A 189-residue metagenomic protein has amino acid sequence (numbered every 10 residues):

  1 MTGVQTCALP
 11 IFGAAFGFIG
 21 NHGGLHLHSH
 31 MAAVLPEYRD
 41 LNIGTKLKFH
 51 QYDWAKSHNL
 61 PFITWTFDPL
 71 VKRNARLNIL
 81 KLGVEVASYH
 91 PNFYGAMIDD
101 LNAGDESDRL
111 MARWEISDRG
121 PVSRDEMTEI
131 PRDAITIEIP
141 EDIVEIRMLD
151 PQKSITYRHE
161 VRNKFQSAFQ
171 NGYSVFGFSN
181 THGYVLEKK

Functional and structural regions predicted by a protein language model:
M1-L9: Short, small-residue-biased leader/transition segments that mark boundaries at the very start of proteins
A8-P36, G177-S179: A conserved beta-strand-loop-helix scaffold within acyl/acetyltransferase catalytic domains
G20-S29, R39, P61, R132-T136: A conserved beta-turn-beta hairpin within the catalytic core of GNAT-like acetyltransferases that forms part
Y38, N42-H50: Conserved acetyl-CoA pyrophosphate-binding loop and the N-cap/start of the following alpha-helix in GNAT-like
A55-D68: Conserved GNAT acetyl-CoA-binding A-motif
T66, R76, G83-D100, G177: Conserved catalytic-core motifs of GNAT/GCN5-like acyltransferases
N92-R124, K188-K189: C-terminal "cap" of GNAT-fold acetyltransferases
D108-H159: A conserved mid-domain beta-alpha-beta active-site/ligand-binding segment of alpha/beta enzyme cores
